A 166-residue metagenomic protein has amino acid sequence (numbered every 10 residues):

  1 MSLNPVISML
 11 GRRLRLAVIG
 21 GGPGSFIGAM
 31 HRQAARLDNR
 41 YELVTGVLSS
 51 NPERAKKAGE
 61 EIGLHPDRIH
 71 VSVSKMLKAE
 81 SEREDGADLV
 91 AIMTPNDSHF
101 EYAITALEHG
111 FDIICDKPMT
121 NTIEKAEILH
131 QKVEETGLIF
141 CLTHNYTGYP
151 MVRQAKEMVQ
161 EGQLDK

Functional and structural regions predicted by a protein language model:
M1-L64: N-terminal Rossmann-like dinucleotide-binding module
P23-G24, S50, S98, N121 (+1 more regions): Glycine-/small-residue-rich active-site loops that bind phosphorylated ligands and cofactors
F26-I27, E101, E124, P150: Residues that form or flank phosphate/diphosphate-binding pockets in enzymes that use nucleotide phosphates
A34, D38, E61, T105 (+4 more regions): Alpha-helical structural signal in soluble globular domains
E42-L43, I69, I113, F140: Hydrophobic beta-strand scaffold residues
T45, L89, I139: Short, Asp-centered acidic motifs that coordinate Mg2+ and/or phosphate in catalytic or ligand-binding sites
R68-K132: Beta-loop-alpha module in the N-terminal Rossmann-like domain of NAD(P)-dependent dehydrogenases, especially those
T120-K166: A contiguous active-site-proximal alpha/beta segment in oxidoreductase catalytic domains
